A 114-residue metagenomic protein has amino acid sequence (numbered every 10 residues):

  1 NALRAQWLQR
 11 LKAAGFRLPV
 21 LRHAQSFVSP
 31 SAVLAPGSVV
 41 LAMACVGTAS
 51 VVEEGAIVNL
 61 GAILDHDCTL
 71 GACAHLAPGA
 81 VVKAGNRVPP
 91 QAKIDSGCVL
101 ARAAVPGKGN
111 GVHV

Functional and structural regions predicted by a protein language model:
N1-F27: Phosphate-bearing ligand-interacting subdomains that bind or position ATP/ADP/UDP/GDP/NAD(P) or nucleotide-linked
L21-V114: Structural signal for interior beta-strand "rungs" in well-ordered beta-sheet cores of soluble enzyme domains
